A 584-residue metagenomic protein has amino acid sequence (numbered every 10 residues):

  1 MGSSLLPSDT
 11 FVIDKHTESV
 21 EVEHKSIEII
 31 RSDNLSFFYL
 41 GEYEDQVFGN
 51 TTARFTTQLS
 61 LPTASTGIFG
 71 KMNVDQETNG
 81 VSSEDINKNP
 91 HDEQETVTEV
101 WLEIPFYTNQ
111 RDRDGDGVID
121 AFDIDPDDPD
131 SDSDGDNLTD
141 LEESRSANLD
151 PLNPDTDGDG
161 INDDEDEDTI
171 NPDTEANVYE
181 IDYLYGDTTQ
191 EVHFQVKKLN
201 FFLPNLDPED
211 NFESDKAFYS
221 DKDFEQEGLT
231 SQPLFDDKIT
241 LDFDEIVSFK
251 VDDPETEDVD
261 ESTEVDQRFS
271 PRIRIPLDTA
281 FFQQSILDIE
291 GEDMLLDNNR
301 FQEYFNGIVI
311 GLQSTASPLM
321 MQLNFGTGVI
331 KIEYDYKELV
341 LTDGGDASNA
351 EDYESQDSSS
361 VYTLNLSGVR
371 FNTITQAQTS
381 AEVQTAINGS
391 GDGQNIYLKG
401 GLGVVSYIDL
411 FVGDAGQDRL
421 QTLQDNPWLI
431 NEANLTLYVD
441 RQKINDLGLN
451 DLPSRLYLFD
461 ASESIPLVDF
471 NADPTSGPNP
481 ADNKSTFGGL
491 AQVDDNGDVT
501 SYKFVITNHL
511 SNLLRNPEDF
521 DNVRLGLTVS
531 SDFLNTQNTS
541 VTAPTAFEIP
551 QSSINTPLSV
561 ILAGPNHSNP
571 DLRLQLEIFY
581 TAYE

Functional and structural regions predicted by a protein language model:
M1, D244-I387, K399-G400, N434-R441 (+2 more regions): Proprotein-processing/basic-patch segments
M1, F11, F106-Q110, T169-P172 (+11 more regions): Subunit-assembly interface segments of extracellular/virion macromolecular structures
G2-N109, S270, I275-T279, Q283-N298 (+1 more regions): A short beta-strand-loop element at or near the start of a globular domain
T56, V97-E99, N148, T189-H193 (+5 more regions): Extracellular structured ligand-interaction cores
N73, E77, V81, D85 (+8 more regions): Charged, alpha-helix-forming regions
N109-R111, T169-F269, G448-T500: Beta-strand-rich interaction/scaffold domains
Q110-A176: Extracellular calcium-associated, cysteine-rich motifs in secreted modular proteins
L312-E338, L402-V404, I408-V412, P427-N431 (+1 more regions): Extracytoplasmic, non-cytosolic globular domains
